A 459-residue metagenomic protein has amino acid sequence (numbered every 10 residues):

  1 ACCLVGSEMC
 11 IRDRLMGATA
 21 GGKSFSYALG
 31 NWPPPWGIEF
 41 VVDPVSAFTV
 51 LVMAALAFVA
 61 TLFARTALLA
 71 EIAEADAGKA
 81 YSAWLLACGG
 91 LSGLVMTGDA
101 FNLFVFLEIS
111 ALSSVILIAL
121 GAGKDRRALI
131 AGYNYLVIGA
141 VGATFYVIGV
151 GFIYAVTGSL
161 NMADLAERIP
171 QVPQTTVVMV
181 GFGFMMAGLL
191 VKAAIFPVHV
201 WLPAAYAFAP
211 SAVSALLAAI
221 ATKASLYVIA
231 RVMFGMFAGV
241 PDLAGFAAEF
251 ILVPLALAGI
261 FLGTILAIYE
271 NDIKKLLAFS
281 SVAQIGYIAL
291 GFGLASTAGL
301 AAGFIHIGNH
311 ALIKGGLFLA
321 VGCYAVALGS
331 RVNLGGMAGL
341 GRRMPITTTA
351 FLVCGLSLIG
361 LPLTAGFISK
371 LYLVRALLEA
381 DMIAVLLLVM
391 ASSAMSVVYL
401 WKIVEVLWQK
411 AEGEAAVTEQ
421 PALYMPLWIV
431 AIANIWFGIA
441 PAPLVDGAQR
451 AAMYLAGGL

Functional and structural regions predicted by a protein language model:
A1-G6, I11: Single conserved hydrophobic/aromatic residue that forms the stacking wall/gate of nucleotide- or nucleobase-binding
S7-E8, L85-G89, G183, L352 (+1 more regions): Alpha-helical transmembrane segments
E8, Y81, L252-A256: Transmembrane alpha-helices of multi-pass, membrane-embedded glycan-processing enzymes that use lipid-linked
R14-N31, P443-A456: Interfacial/capping segments of alpha-helical transmembrane domains
S26-S92: Hydrophobic alpha-helical transmembrane segments in multi-pass integral membrane proteins
V59-L69, C88-F101, V115-L371, R375-E405: Hydrophobic transmembrane alpha-helices and their helix-loop junctions in integral membrane proteins
E108: Short phosphate-coordinating micro-motif centered on Lys-Gly-acidic
A209, A327-S330, R342-T347, L400-L459: Cytoplasmic/organellar membrane-interface segments at the starts of transmembrane helices in multi-pass inner-membrane
